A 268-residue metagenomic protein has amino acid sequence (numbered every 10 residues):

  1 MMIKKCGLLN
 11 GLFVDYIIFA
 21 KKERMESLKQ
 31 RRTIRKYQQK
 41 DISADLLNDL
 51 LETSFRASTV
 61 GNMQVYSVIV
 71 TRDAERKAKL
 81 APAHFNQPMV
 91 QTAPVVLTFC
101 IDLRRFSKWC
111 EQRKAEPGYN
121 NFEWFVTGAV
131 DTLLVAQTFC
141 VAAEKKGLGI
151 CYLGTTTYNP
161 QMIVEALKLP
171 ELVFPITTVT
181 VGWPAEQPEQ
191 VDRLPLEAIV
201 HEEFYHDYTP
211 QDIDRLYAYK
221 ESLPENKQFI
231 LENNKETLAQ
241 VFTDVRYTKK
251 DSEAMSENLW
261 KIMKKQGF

Functional and structural regions predicted by a protein language model:
M1-M2: Methionine residue identity
D15-F268: Acidic, surface-exposed loops and disordered segments
